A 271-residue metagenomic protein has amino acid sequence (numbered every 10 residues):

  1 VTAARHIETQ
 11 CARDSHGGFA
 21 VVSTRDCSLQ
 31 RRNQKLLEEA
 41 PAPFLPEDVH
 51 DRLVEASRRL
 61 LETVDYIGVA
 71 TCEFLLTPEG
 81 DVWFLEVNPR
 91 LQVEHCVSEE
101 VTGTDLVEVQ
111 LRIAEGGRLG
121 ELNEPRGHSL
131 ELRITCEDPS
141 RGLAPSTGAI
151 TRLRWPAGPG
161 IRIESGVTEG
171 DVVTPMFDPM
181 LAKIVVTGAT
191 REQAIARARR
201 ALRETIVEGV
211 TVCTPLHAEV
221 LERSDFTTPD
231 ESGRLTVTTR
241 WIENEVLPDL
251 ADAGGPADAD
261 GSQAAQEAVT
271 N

Functional and structural regions predicted by a protein language model:
V1-E38, V54-F84, N88-H95, R141: Phosphate-binding core of ATP-grasp and ATP-grasp-like enzymes
F19-V49, A144, P159-V167: Glycine-rich, flexible beta-strand/loop modules in the N-terminal catalytic cores of phosphate-handling
R25, R31-R32, H50, R90 (+3 more regions): Basic side chains
R31, K35, H50, L85-P89 (+4 more regions): A generic structural signal for ordered alpha-helices
S57, L75, C96-N271: Catalytic cores of soluble metabolic enzymes centered on carboxylation/carboxyl-transfer
